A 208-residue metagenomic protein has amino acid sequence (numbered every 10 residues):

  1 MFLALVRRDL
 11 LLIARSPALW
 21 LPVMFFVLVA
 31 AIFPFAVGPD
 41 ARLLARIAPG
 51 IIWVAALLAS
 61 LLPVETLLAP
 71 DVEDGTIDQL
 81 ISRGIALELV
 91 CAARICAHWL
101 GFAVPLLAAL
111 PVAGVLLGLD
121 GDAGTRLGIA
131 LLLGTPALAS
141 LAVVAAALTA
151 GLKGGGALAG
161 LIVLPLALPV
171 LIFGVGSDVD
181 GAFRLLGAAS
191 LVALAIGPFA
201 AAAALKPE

Functional and structural regions predicted by a protein language model:
M1-P22: Aromatic- and glycine-rich beta-strand/loop motifs that create alpha-glucan
V37-I47, P111-L132, G176-L185: Membrane-interfacial helix-loop-helix connectors in multipass membrane proteins
A48-L68: Long, hydrophobic alpha-helical segments
L61-I81, E208: Transmembrane helix boundary and interhelical loop/hinge segments in multi-pass membrane proteins
I85-W99, R126, G160: Membrane-interface alpha-helices at helix entry/exit sites of multi-pass transporters
A92-G118, A137, L141, G174: Hydrophobic alpha-helical transmembrane segments that constitute the membrane-spanning cores of multi-pass membrane
L132-L164, L205-E208: A structural motif at transmembrane helix-loop-helix junctions in multipass membrane proteins
L191-E208: Junction motif at the cytosolic side of a transmembrane helix
